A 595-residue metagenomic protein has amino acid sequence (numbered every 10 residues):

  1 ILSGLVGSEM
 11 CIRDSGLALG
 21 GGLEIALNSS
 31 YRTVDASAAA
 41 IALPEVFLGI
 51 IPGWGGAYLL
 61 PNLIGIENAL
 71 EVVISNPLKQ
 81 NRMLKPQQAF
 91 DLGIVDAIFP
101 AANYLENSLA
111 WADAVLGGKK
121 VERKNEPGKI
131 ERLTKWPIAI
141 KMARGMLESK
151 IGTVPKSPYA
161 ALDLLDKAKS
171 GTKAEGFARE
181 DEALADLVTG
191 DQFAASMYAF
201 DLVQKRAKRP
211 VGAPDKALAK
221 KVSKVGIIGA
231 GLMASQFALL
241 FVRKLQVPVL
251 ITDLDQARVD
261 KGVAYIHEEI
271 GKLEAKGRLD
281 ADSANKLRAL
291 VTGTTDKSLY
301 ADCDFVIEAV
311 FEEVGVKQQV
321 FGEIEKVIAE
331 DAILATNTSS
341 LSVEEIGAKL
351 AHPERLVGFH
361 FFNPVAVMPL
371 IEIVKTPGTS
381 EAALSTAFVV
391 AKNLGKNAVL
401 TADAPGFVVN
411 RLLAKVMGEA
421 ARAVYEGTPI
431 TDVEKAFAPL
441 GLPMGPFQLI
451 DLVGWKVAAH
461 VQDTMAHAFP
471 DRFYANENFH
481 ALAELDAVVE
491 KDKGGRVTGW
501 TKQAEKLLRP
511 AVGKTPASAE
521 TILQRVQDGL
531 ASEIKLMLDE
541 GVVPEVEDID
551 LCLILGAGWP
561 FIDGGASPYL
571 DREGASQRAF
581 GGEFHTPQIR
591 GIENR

Functional and structural regions predicted by a protein language model:
I1-I12: Single conserved hydrophobic/aromatic residue that forms the stacking wall/gate of nucleotide- or nucleobase-binding
S3, A18, F47-I50: Glycine- (often His-adjacent) and acidic-residue-rich active-site loop that binds/positions the CoA thioester
R13-G22: Gly/Ser-rich catalytic serine loop of serine hydrolases
S30-R32: Structural loop-to-beta junction motif characteristic of Rossmann-like glycosyltransferase folds
V34-S37, P44-R595: N-terminal glycine-rich phosphate-binding loop for ADP-containing cofactors
